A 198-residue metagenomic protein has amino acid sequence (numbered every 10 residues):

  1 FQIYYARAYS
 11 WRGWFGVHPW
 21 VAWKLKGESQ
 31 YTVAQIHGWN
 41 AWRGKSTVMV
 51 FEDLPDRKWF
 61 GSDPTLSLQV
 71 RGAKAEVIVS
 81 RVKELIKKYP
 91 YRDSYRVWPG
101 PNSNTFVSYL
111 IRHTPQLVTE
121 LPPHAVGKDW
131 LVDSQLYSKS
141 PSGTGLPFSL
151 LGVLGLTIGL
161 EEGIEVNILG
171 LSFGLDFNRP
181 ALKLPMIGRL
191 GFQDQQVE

Functional and structural regions predicted by a protein language model:
F1-V70, S172-I187: Glycine-rich catalytic cores of cysteine/serine-nucleophile enzymes that process amide/ester linkages in cell-envelope
A6, R81, L150-G152: Residue-level detector of functional hotspots within protein domains
K24-K26, K45, K58, K74 (+5 more regions): Context-gated lysine
E28-Q30, E52, E76, E84 (+3 more regions): Glutamate identity and glutamate-enriched acidic tracts
V50-P115: Mid-length scaffold segments of soluble, non-membrane domains
K88-E198: Activation targets extended, charge/polar-rich intrinsically disordered C-terminal tails
